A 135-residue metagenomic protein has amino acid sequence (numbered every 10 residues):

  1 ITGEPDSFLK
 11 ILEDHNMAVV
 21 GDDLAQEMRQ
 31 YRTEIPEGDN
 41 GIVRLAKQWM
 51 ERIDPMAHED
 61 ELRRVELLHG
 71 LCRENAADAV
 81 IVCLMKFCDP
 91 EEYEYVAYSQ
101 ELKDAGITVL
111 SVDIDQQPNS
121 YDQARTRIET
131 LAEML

Functional and structural regions predicted by a protein language model:
I1-D60, R64-L68: Redox- and metal-dependent alpha/beta enzyme cores, enriched for Fe-S-associated oxidoreductases and cofactor-handling
V65-C72, A77-A79, C83-L135: TerminUS-proximal long segments
